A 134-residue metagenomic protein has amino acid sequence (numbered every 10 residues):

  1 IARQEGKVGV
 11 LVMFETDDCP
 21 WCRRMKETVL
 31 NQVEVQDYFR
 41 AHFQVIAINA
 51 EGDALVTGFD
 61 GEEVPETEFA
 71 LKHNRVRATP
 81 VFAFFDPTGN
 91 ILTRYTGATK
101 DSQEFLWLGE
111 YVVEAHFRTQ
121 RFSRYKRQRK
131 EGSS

Functional and structural regions predicted by a protein language model:
I1-G6, R118-S134: N-terminal leader/targeting and pre-domain segments
R3-G6, D37-R40, N74-A78: Extracellular/periplasmic catalytic domains that process cell-envelope and extracellular macromolecules
E5-P20, V45: Short active-site neighborhood of thiol/selenol oxidoreductases, capturing the structured segment around
F14, V35-V64: Thiol-based oxidoreductase modules, predominantly thioredoxin-like and allied folds used for disulfide exchange
T16-W21, V29, A50-L55, G89-N90 (+1 more regions): Solvent-exposed loop/turn segments at secondary-structure junctions within structured extracellular/periplasmic domains
D17-R24, P80-A83: C-type cytochrome heme c attachment motif
C22-R40: Typically the conserved alpha-helix immediately C-terminal to a functionally engaged Cys/Sec in thioredoxin-like
T28-N31, F69-T119: Non-catalytic, surface beta->alpha helical segment in thiol-disulfide oxidoreductase systems
